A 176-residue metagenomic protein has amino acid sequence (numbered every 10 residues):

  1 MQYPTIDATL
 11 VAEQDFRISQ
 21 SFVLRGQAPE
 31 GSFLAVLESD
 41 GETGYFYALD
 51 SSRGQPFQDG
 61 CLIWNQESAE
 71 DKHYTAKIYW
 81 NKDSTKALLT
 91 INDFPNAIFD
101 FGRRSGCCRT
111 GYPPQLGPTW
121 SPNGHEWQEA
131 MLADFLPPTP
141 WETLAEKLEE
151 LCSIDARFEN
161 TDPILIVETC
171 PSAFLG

Functional and structural regions predicted by a protein language model:
Q2-V23, C152, P163: Long, intrinsically disordered, low-complexity acidic/Ser/Thr/Pro-rich regions that flank or link folded repeat-rich
Y3, F46-S68, I98-P118: Surface-exposed loop/turn elements that mediate protein-protein interactions on large endomembrane-trafficking
A12-G31, E38-D40, Y79-S84, S121-T139: Blade-terminus and WD-like Trp-Asp/Gly-His loop motifs, strongest in beta-propeller folds
L24-D71, K77-Y79: Short, well-structured hydrophobic secondary-structure segments
F94-N96: Loop/turn residues immediately N-terminal
F99-G176: Acidic, proline/glycine-rich low-complexity IDRs
